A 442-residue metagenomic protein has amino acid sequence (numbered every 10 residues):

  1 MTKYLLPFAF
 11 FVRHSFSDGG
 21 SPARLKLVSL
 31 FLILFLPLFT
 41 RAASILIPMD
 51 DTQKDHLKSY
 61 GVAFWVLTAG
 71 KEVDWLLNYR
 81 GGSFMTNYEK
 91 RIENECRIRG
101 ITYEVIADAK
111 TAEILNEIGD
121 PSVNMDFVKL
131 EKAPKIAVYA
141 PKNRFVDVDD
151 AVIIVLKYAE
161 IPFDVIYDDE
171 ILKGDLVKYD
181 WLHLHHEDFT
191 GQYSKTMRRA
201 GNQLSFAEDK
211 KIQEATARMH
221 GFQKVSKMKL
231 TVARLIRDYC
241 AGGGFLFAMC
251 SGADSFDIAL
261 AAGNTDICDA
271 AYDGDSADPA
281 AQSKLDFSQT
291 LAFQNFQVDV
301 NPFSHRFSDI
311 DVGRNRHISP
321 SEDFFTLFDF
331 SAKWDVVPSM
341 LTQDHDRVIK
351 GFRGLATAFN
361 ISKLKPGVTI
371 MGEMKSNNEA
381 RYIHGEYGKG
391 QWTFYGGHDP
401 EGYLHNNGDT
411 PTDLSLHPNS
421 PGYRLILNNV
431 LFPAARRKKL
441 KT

Functional and structural regions predicted by a protein language model:
T2-F8, V12-V28: Bacterial N-terminal signal peptides that target proteins for export
K26-P37: Bacterial N-terminal signal peptides
A42-V148, G397, L404: Hydrophobic targeting/anchoring helices
A43-P48, K54-M85, A233, D266 (+2 more regions): Extracellular ligand-binding/catalytic regions of CAZymes and related secreted enzymes and adhesion modules
S44-I45, D50-K54, M85, E89-N94 (+2 more regions): Helical hinge/lid and interdomain linker segments adjacent to catalytic or ligand-binding clefts that mediate domain
G119-N124, D169-I171, N377-R381: Alpha-helical scaffolding within the catalytic cores of extracellular/periplasmic polymer-degrading hydrolases
D147-D150, V155-K157, D254, T265 (+1 more regions): Catalytic beta-strand/loop cores that center a nucleophilic Ser/Cys/Thr and support acyl-enzyme chemistry
A261, A270-Y272, A281-Q282: Catalytic cores of eukaryotic secretory-pathway lumenal/extracellular enzymes that build and remodel glycoconjugates
